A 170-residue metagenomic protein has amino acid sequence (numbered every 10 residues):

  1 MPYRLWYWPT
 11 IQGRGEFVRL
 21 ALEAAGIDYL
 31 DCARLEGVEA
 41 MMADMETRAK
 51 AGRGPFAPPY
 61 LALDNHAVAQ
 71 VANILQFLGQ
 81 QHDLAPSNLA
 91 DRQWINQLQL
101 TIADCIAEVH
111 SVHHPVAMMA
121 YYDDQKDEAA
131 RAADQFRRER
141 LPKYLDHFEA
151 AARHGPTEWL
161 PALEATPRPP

Functional and structural regions predicted by a protein language model:
M1-Q135: GST-like domain detector, emphasizing the conserved glutathione-binding G-site in the N-terminal thioredoxin-like
E36, D64, A85, P142 (+2 more regions): Compositionally biased amphipathic helical and low-complexity segments enriched in hydrophobic
P55-A57, H147, H154-G155, W159: Hydrophobic, aromatic-enriched alpha-helical segments typical of multi-pass transmembrane helices
I95, E158-P170: GST superfamily/GST-like fold recognition
H110-H113, A152, P156: Long, hydrophobic, amphipathic alpha-helical segments used as structural scaffolds
A129-A130, Y144, P167: Amphipathic alpha-helical interaction segments
A133-H154: Amphipathic alpha-helical packing segments from all-alpha helical-bundle domains
